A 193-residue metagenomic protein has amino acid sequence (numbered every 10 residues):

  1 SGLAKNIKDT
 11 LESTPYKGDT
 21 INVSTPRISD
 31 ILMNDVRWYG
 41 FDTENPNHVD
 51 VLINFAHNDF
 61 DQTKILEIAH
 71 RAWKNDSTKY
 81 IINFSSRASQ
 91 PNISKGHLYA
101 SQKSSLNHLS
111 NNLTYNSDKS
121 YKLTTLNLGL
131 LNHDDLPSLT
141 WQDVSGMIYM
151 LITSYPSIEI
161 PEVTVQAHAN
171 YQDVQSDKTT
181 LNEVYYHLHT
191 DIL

Functional and structural regions predicted by a protein language model:
S1-G18: Canonical Rossmann dinucleotide-binding motif of NAD(H)/NADP(H)-dependent dehydrogenases/reductases, specifically
P15-I28, L52, T125-N127: Short, hydrophobic beta-strand segments that form beta-sheet elements in well-ordered domains
D19-E44, H57-K64: Adenosine-cofactor binding site in Rossmann-like domains, unifying the SAM/SAH pocket of S-adenosylmethionine-dependent
V49-N58, I65, Y80-N83: Rossmann-fold scaffold of SDR-type NAD(P)-dependent oxidoreductases
D61, K74, T78-D118, N127-L136: Catalytic loop of short-chain dehydrogenase/reductase
L66-H70, L109-S110, I148: Short-chain dehydrogenase/reductase
Y121-N127, P161: Rossmann-like NAD(H)/NADP(H) cofactor-binding core
L136-L193: C-terminal helical subdomain
